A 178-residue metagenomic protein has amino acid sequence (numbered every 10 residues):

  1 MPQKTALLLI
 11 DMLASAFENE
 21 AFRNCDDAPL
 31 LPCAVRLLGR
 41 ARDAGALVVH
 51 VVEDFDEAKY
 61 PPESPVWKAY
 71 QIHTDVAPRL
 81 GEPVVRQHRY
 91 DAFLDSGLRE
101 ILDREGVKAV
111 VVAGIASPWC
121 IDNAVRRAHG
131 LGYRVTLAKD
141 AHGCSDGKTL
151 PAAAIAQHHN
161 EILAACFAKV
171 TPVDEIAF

Functional and structural regions predicted by a protein language model:
P2-A6, V35-G39, P61-F178: Active-site-adjacent betaalpha module
L7, A14: Alpha-helical bundle segments that constitute or directly flank the non-heme di-iron/ferroxidase center
L9-I10, A46-E53, A138: Short beta-strand segments at enzyme active-site cores
S15-N19: Short acidic, Gly/Ser-rich segments with clustered Asp/Glu that frequently serve as metal-coordination loops in enzyme
E20-D27, K59-P65: Short glycine-enriched, charge-decorated loop/helix-capping segments at active-site entrances that position
A21-H50: A short alpha/beta connector and helix-capping loop motif
